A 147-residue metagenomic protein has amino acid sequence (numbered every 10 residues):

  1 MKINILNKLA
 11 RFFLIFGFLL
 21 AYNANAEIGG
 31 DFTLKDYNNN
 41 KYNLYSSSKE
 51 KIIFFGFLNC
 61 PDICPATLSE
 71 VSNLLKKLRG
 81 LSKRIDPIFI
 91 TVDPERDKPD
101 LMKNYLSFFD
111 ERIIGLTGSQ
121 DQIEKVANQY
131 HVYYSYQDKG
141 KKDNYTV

Functional and structural regions predicted by a protein language model:
K2-F13: Bacterial N-terminal signal peptides that target proteins for export
R11-A21: Bacterial N-terminal signal peptides
N23-S46, S69-E70: N-terminal "domain-start" segment that seeds a small globular fold
E27-G29, S47-E50, S82-P87, D97 (+1 more regions): Extracytoplasmic
N43-V71: Short active-site neighborhood of thiol/selenol oxidoreductases, capturing the structured segment around
E50, A66-I90: Conserved helix-turn-beta segment immediately C-terminal to the redox Cys motif in thioredoxin-like folds
K83-D97, R112-D121: Thiol-based oxidoreductase modules, predominantly thioredoxin-like and allied folds used for disulfide exchange
K103-V147: Short, internal strand/loop/helix patches that form the active-site neighborhood or redox-interaction surface
